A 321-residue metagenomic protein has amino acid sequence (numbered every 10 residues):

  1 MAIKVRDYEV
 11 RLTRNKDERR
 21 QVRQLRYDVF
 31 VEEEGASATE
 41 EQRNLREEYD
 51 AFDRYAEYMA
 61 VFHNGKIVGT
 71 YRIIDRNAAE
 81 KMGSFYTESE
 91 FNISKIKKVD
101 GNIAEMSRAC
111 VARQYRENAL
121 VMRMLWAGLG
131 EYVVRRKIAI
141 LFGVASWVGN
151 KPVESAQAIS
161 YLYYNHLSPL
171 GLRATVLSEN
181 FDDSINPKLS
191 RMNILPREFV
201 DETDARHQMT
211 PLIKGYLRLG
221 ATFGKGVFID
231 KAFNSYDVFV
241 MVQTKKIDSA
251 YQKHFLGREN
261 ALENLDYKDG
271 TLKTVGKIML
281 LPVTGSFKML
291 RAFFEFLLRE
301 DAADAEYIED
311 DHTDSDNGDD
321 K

Functional and structural regions predicted by a protein language model:
A2-G69, R76: Short amphipathic alpha-helix that is part of the acyltransferase structural core
A56, S235-F239: Short hydrophobic/aromatic beta-strand or adjacent loop that forms the aromatic wall/cage of a ligand/substrate-binding
F62, I74, Q243-K245: Solvent-exposed residues in well-ordered beta-strands and their adjoining turns, especially edge/terminal strands
R76-T222, V227-S235, I247: Acyl-donor binding region in acyl/amide transferases
F239-Y267: Long, continuous compositionally biased terminal/linker segments
T271-D304: A hydrophobic membrane-anchoring feature enriched in long, contiguous, low-charge segments that mark signal-anchor
D310-D319: Intrinsically disordered, low-complexity, charge-rich segments with an acidic bias
